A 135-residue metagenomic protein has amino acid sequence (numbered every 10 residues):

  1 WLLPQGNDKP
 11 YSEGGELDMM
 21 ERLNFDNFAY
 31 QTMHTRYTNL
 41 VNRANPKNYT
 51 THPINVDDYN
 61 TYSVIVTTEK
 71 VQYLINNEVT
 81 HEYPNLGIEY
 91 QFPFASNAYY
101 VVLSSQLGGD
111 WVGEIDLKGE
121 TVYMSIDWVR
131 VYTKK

Functional and structural regions predicted by a protein language model:
W1-K135: GH16 jelly-roll
